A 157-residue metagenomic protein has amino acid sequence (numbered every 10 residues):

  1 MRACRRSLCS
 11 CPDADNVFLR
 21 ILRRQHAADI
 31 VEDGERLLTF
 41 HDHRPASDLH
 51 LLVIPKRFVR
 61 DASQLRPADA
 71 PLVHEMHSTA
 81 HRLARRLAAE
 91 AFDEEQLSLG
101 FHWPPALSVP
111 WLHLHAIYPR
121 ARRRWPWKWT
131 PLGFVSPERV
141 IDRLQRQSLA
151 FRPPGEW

Functional and structural regions predicted by a protein language model:
M1-W157: HIT superfamily nucleotide-processing domains
